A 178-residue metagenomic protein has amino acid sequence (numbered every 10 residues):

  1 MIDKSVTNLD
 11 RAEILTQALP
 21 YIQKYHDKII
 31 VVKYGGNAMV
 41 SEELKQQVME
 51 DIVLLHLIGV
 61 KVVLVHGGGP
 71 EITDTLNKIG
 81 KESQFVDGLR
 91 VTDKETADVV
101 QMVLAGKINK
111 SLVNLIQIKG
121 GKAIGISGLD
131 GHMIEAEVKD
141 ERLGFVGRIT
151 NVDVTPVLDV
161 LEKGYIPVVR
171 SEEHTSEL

Functional and structural regions predicted by a protein language model:
M1-S176: Nucleotide/pyrophosphate-binding catalytic subdomain
